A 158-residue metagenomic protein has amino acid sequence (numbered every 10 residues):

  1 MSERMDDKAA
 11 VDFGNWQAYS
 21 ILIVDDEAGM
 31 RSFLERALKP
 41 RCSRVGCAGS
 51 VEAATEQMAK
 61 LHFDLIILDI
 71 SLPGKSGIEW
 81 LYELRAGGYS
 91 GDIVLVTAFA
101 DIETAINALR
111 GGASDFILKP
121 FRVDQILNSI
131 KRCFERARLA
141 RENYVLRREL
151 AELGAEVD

Functional and structural regions predicted by a protein language model:
M1-L22: Non-catalytic signal-transmission and effector/linker regions of two-component phosphorelay proteins
D25, D69, T97: Active-site residues of response regulator receiver
A28-G46: Two-component/phosphorelay signaling modules centered on CheY-like receiver
R31, P73, T97, D101 (+1 more regions): The feature encodes the CheY-like receiver
S50, S76-E79: Acidic catalytic/metal-coordinating carboxylates
E56, I78-Y89, N107: Short amphipathic alpha-helix used as the core "switch/output" element in two-component signaling
Q125-D158: Flexible nucleotide-interacting loop at or near the entrance of a catalytic core
